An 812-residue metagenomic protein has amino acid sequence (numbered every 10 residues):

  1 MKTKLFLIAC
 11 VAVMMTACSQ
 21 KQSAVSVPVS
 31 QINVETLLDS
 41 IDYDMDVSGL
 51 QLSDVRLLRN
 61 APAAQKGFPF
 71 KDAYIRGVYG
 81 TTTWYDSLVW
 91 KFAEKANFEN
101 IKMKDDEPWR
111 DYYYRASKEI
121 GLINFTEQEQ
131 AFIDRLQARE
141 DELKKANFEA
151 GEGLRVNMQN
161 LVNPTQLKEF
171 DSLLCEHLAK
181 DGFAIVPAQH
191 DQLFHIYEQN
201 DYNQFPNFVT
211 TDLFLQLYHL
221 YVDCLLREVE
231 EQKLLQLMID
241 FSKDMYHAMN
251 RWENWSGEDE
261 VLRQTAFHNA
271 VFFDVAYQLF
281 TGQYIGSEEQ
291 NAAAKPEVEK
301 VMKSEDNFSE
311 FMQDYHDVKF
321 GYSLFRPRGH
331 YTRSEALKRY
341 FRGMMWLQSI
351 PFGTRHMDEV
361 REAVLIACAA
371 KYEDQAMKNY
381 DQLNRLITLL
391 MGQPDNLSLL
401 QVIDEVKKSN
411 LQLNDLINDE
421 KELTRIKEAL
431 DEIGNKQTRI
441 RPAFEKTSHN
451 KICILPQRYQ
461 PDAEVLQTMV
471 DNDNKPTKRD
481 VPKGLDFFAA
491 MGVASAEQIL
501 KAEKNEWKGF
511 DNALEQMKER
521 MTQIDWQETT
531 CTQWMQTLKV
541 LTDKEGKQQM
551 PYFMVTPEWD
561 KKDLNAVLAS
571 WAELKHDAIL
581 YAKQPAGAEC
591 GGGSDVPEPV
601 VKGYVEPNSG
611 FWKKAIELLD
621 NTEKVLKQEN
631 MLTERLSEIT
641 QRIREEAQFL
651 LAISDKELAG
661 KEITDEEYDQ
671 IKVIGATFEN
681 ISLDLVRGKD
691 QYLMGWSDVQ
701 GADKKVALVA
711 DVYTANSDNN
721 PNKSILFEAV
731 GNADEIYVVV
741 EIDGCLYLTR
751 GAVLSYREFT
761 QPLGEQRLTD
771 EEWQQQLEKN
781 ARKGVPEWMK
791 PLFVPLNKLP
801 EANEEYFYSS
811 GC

Functional and structural regions predicted by a protein language model:
M1-L5: Positively charged n-region of N-terminal signal peptides that target proteins for export
M14-A17: C-terminal motif of bacterial Sec signal peptides marking the signal peptidase cleavage site
S19-K21: Bacterial signal peptide processing site
N33-D44, P62, Y112-I120, L626-T633 (+1 more regions): Acidic/histidine-rich, surface-exposed loop or edge segments in extracytoplasmic proteins
D39-Y43, S48-R76, G80: Short N-proximal segments of mature Sec-exported proteins
G49-S53, I120-E127, A131, E142 (+2 more regions): Surface-exposed, polar/charged faces of alpha-helical domains in mature secreted/periplasmic/lumenal proteins
F70, V78-F148: Compact alpha-helical subdomains of small soluble proteins
F148-C812: Long, non-catalytic protein-protein interaction scaffolds
